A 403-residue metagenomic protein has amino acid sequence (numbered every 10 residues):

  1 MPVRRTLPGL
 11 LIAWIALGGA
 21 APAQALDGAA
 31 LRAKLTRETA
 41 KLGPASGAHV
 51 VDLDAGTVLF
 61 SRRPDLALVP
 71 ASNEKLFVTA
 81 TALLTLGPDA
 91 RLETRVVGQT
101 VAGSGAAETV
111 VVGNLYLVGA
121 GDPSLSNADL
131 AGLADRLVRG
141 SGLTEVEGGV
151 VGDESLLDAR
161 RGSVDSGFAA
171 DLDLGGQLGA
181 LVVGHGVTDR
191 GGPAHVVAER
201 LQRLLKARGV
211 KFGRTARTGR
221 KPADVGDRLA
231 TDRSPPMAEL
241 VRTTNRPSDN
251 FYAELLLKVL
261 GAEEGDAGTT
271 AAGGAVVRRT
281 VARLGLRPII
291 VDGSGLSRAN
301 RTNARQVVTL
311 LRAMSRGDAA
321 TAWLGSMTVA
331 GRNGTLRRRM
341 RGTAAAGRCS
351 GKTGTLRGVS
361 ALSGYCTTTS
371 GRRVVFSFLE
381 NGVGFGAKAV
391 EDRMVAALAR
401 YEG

Functional and structural regions predicted by a protein language model:
M1-G9: Bacterial N-terminal signal peptides that target proteins for export
G9-G18: Bacterial N-terminal signal peptides
A21-A67, R136-G142: Beta-lactamase-like hydrolase cores
G56, P70-P88, V150, L181 (+3 more regions): Active-site SXXK
L59-S61, G261-G403: Small-residue-rich helix-loop
L92-L157, D171-D173, G179-V183: Active-site-adjacent, His/Asp/Glu-enriched structural segments that form or flank metal-binding and acid/base networks
Y116, L133, D153-Q202, K206-R208 (+2 more regions): A conserved catalytic-loop motif detector
G184-A322: A small/polar active-site loop signature that marks catalytic segments
